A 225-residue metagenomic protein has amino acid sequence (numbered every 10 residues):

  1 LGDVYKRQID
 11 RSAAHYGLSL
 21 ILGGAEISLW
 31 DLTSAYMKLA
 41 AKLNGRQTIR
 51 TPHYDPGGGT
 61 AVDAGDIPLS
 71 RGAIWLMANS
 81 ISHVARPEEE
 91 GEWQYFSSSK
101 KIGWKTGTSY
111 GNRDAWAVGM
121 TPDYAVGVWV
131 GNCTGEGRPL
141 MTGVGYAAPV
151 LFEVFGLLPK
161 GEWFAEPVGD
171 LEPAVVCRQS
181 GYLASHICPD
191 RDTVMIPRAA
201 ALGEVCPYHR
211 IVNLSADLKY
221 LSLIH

Functional and structural regions predicted by a protein language model:
L1-Y5: Short, small-residue-biased leader/transition segments that mark boundaries at the very start of proteins
K6-P68, G103-G111, A115-D123, G127-V130: Active-site-proximal helix/loop microenvironment of the serine DD-peptidase/beta-lactamase transpeptidase fold
R7, L39-Q47, V84-E88, N132 (+1 more regions): A generic secondary-structure signal for well-formed alpha-helical elements
A13, G91-S97, V130-C133: Catalytic-site beta-strand/loop segments enriched in glycine and acidic/polar residues
G17-L18, A61-D63, K101-I224: Soluble, non-transmembrane domains of envelope/secretory-pathway proteins that act on or interact with carbohydrate
S19, L32-Y36, I74-A78, A148-F152: Extracytoplasmic/secreted envelope proteins and their assembly/folding machinery, especially bacterial periplasmic
E26-W30, I67-G72, M141-P149: Soluble non-cytosolic domains of exported or imported proteins
A78-G107: Active-site Gly/Thr loop motif
